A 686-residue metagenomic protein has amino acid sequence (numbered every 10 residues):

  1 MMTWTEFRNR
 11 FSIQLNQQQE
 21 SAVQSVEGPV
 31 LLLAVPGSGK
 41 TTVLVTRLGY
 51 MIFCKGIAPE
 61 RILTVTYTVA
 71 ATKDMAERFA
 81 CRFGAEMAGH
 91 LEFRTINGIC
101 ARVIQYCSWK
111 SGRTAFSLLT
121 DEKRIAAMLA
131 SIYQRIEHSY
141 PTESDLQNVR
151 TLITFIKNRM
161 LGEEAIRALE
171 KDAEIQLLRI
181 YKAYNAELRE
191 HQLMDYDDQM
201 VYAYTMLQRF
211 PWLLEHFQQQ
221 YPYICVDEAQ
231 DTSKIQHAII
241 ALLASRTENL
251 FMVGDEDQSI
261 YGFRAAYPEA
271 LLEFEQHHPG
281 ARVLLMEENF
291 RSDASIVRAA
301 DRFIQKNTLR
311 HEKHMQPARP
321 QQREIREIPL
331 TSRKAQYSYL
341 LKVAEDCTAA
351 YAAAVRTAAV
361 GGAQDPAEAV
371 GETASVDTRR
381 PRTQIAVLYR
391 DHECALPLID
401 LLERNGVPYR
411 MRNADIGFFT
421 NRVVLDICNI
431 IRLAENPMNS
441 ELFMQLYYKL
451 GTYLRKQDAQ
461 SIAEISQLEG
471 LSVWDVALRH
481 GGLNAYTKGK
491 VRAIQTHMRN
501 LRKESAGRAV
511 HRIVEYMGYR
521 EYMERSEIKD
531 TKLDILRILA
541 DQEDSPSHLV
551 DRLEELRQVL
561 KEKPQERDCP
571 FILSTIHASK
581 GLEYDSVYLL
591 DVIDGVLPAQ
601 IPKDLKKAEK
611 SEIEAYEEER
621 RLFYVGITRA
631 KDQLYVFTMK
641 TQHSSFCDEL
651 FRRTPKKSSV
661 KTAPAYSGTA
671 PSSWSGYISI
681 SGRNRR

Functional and structural regions predicted by a protein language model:
M1-T114, E215, E269, R298-D301 (+4 more regions): P-loop NTPase Walker
W4-R8, S12-Q24, G28-G39, L63 (+4 more regions): Conserved helicase NTPase motor core
G28, I57-R61, A88-G89, R246-N249 (+7 more regions): Short glycine-/polar-rich loops that comprise or flank the Walker A/P-loop and associated switch/sensor motifs
P36-L44, L48, P279-R282, E287-P408 (+1 more regions): Helicase P-loop NTPase motor core
A88-H90, W109-D198, Y221, N289 (+2 more regions): ATP-hydrolysis module of ASCE/P-loop NTPase motor domains, specifically the Walker B Asp-Glu catalytic pair
E170, P366, V370-T373, I430-P655: Conserved helicase C-terminal RecA-like lobe
L388-Y447: Long, highly charged, low-complexity intrinsically disordered interaction regions that mediate electrostatic DNA/RNA
M639-R686: Helicase C-terminal subdomain and adjacent C-terminal extension
